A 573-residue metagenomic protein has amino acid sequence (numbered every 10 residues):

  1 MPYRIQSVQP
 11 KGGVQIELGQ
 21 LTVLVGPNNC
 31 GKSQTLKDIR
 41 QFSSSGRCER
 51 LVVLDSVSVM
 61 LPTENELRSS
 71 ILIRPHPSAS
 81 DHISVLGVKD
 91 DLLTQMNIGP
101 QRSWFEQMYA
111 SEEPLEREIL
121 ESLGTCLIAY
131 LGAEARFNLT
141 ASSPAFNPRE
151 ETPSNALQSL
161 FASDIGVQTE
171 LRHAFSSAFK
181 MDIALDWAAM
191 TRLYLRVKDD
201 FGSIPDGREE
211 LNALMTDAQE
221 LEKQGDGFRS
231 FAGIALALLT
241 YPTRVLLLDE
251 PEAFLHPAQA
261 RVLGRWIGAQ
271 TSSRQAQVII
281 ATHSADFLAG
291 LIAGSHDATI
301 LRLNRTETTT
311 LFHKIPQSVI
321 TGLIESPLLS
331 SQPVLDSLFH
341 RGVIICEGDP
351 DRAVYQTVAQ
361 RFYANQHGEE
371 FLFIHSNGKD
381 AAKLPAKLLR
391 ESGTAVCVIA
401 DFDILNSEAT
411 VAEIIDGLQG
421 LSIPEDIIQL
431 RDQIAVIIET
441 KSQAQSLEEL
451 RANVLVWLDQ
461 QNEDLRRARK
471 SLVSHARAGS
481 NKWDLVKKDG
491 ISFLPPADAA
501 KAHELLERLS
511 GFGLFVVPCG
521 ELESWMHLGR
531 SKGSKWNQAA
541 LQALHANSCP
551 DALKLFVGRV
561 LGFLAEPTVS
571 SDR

Functional and structural regions predicted by a protein language model:
M1, Q6-Q9, K37, S45-C48 (+7 more regions): Acidic, Mg2+-coordinating catalytic modules of nucleic-acid enzymes
M1-S45, D199-D336, M526, A546-R573: Switch/communication elements of ASCE P-loop NTPase nucleotide-binding domains
L21-T22, P153-Q158, L248-P251, F339-G342 (+1 more regions): Glycine- and acidic
D38-M108, I119-N138, S142: Conserved P-loop NTP-binding catalytic core
E121-G124, A129-R229, L236-V245: Extended helical coiled-coil dimerization/tether regions that scaffold and oligomerize large DNA-maintenance assemblies
T152-L157, T216-L221, A253, S318-V319 (+2 more regions): Short, basic, glycine/proline-bearing loop/turn elements
M190-T191, A253, I404-L405: Positions that flank functional sites
